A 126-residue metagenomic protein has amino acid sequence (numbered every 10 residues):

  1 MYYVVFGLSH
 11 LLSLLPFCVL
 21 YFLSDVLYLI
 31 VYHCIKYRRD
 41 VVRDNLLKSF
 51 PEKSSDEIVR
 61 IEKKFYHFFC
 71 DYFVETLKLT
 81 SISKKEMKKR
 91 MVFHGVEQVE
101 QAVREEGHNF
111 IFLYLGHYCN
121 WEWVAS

Functional and structural regions predicted by a protein language model:
M1-L115, N120: Membrane-anchoring hydrophobic helices of lipid-metabolizing enzymes
W121-S126: Histidine-anchored nucleotide/phosphate-binding helix
